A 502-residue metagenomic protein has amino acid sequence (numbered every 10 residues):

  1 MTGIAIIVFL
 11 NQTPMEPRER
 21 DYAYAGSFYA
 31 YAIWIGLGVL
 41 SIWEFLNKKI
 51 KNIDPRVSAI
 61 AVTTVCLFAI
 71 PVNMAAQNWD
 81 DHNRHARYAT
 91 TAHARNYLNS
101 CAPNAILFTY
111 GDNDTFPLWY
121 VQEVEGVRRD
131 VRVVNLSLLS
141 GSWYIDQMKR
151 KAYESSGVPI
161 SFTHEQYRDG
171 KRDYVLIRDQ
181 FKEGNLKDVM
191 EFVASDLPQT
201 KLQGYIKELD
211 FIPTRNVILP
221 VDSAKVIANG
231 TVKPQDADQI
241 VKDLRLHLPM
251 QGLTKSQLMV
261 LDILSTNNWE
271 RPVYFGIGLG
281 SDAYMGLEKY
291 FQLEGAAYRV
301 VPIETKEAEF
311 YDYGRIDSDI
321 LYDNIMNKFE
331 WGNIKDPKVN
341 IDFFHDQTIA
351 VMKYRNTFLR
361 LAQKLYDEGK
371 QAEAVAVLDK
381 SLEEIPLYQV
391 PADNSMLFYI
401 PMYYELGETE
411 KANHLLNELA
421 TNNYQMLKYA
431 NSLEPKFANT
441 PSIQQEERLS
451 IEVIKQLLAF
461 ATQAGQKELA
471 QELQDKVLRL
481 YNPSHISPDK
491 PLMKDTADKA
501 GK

Functional and structural regions predicted by a protein language model:
M1-Y24, A30-N104, V121-K502: ER/secretory pathway lumenal C-terminal domains and tails of membrane proteins involved in glycoprotein biogenesis
F116-Y120: Phosphate- and divalent-cation-binding pockets in alpha/beta enzyme and binding domains that engage nucleotide-derived
